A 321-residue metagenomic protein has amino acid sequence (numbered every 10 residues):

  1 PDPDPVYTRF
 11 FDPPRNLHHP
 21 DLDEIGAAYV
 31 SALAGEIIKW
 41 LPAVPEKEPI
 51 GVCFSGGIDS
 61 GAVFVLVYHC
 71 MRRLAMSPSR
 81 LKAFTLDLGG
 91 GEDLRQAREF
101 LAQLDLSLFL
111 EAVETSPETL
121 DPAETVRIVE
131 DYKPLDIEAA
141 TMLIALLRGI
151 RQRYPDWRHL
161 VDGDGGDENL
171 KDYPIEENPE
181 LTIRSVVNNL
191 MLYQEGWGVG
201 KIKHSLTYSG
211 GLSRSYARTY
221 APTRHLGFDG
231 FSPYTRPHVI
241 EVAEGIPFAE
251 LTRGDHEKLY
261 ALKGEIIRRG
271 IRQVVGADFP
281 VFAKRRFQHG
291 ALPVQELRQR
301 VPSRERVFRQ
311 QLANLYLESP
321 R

Functional and structural regions predicted by a protein language model:
P1-F11: A short N-terminal interaction module
D12-V274, Q288-P302, A313-S319: ATP-dependent adenylate-handling active sites, centered on carboxylate activation for C-N bond formation
G276-R286: Conserved S-adenosyl-L-methionine
E305: A conserved, positively charged/aromatic
R309-Q310: Intrinsically disordered, low-complexity terminal regions of plant proteins
